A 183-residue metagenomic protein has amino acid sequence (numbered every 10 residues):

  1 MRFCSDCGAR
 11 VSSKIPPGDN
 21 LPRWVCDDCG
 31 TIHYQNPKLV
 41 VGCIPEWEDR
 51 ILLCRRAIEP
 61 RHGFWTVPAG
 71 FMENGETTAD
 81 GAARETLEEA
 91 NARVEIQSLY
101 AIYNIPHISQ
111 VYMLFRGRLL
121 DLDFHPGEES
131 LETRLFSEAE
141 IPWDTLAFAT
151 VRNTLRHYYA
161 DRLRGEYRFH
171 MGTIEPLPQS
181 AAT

Functional and structural regions predicted by a protein language model:
M1-G42: Acidic, metal-coordinating catalytic segment for phosphate/diphosphate chemistry, firing primarily on the Nudix
F3, R23, I44, L53 (+2 more regions): Conserved hydrophobic/aromatic beta-strand scaffold that supports enzyme active sites
L21, N36-V40, E46, P60-H62 (+3 more regions): Short connector loops at helix/strand junctions that flank enzyme active sites, especially segments positioning acidic
D28, R56, A69, G117 (+1 more regions): Active-site donor-binding loop signature of nucleotide-sugar glycosyltransferases
E46-E88: Conserved Nudix-box catalytic region and its N-terminal flanking loop in Nudix hydrolases and closely related
M72-H157, G165-Y167, Q179-T183: Unchanged
M171-L177: Short, highly charged C-terminal tails/helix-capping segments
